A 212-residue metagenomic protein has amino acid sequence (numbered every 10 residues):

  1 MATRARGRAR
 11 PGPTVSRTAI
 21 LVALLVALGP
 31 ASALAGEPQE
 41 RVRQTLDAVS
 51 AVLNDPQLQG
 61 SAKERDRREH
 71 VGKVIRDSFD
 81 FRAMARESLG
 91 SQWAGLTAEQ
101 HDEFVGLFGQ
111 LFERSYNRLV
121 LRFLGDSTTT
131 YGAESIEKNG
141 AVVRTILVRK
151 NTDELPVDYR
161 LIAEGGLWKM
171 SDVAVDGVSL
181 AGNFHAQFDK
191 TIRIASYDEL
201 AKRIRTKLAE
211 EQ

Functional and structural regions predicted by a protein language model:
R4-I20: Bacterial N-terminal signal peptides that target proteins for export
A19-G29: Bacterial N-terminal signal peptides
P30-A35: Sec/Tat signal peptide C-region and signal peptidase I cleavage site
E37-Y116: Early exported N-terminus immediately downstream of N-terminal targeting peptides
Q92, V143, M170: Surface-exposed aromatic
R114-L155, K207-Q212: Surface-exposed, charged secondary-structure patches
E154-N183: Short beta-strand edge/turn micro-motifs at domain boundaries
D172-Q212: Low-complexity, intrinsically disordered terminal/linker segments enriched in charged and Gly/Pro repeats
